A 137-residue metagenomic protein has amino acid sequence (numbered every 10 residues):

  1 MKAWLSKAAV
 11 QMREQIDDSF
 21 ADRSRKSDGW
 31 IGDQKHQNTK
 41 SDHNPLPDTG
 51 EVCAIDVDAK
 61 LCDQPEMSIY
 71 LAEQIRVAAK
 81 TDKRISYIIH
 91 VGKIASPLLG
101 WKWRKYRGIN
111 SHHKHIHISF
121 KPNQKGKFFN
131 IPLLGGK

Functional and structural regions predicted by a protein language model:
M1-G100, H113-F120: Secreted/periplasmic proteins that engage bacterial cell-wall peptidoglycan
A3, P122-K137: Low-complexity, Gly/Ser/Thr/Pro-rich intrinsically disordered linker/tail segments
P97-K102, N130-P132: Short amphipathic beta-strand/extended segments with alternating polar/hydrophobic composition
R104-N110: Short proline/glycine-enriched turn/loop segments at secondary-structure junctions
N110-K114, K127: Short glycine/proline-enriched turn or capping motifs at secondary-structure junctions
